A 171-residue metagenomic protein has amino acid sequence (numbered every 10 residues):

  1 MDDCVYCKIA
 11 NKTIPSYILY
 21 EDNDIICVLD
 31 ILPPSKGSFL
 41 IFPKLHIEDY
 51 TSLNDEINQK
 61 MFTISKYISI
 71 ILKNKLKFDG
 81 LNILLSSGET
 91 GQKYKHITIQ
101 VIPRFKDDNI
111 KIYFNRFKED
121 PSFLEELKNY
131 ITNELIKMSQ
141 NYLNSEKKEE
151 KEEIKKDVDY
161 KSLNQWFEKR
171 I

Functional and structural regions predicted by a protein language model:
M1-I171: HIT superfamily nucleotide-processing domains
